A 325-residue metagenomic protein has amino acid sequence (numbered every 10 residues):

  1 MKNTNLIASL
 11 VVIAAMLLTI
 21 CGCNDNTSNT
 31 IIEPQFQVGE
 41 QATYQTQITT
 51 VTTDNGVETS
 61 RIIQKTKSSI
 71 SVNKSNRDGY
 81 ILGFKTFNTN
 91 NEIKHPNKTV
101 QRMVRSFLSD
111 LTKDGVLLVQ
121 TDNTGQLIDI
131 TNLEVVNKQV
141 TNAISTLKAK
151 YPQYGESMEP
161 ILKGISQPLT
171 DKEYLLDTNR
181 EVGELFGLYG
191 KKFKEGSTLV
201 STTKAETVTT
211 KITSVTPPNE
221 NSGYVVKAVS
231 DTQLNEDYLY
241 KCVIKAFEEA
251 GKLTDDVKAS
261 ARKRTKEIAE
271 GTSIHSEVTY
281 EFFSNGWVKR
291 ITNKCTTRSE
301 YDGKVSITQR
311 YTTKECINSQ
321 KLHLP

Functional and structural regions predicted by a protein language model:
K2-V11: Bacterial N-terminal signal peptides that target proteins for export
V11-L17: Hydrophobic helical h-region of N-terminal Sec-dependent signal peptides in bacterial secretory/periplasmic proteins
T19-G22: C-terminal motif of bacterial Sec signal peptides marking the signal peptidase cleavage site
N26-P325: Signature of exported/secreted
